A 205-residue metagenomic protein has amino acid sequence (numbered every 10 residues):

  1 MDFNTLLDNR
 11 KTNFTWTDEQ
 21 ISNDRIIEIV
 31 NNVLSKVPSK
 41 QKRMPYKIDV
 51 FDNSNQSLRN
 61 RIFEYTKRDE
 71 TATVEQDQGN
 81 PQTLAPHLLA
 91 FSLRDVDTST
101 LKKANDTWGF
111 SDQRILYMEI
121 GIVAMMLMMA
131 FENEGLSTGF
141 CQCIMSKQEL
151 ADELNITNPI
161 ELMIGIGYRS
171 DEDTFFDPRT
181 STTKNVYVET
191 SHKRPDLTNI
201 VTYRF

Functional and structural regions predicted by a protein language model:
M1-L88, N199-F205: N-terminal amphipathic, basic helical "cap/leader" segment at the start of enzyme domains
F3-F14, S22-R25, L162-F205: C-terminal helix-cap and adjacent tail motif
V33-L34, L89, N105-L150: Small-aliphatic-rich amphipathic alpha-helix that forms the alpha element of a beta-alpha
N53, S92-V96, C143, R169: Beta-hairpin (beta-strand-turn-beta-strand) motif
E64, K103-F110, R179-T180: Short, surface-exposed, charged loop/turn segments at secondary-structure junctions
L88-S92, I164: Active-site-flanking beta-strand signature of metal-NTP-handling nucleotidyl enzymes and homologous cyclase-like
D97-K102: Short acidic/His/Gly/Ser-rich catalytic and metal-binding motifs that mark active-site loops of diverse hydrolases
K147-G167: Short, conserved aromatic-histidine micro-motifs
